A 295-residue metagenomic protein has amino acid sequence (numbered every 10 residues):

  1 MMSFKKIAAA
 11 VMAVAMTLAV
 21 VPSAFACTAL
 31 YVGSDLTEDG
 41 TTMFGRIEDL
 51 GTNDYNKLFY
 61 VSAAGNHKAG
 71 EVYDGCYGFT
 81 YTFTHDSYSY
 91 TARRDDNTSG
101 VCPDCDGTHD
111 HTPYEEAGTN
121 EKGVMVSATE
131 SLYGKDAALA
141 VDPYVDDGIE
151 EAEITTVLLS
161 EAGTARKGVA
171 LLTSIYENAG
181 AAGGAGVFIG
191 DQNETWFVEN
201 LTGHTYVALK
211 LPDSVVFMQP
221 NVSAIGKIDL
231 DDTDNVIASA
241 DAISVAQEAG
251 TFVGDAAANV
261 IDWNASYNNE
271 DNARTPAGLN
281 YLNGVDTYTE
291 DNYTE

Functional and structural regions predicted by a protein language model:
M1-V11: Bacterial N-terminal signal peptides that target proteins for export
K5-I7, L18, S160: Residues at the start of alpha-helices and the adjacent loop-to-helix junctions
M12, M16-V20: Hydrophobic core
V21-A26: Sec/Tat signal peptide C-region and signal peptidase I cleavage site
C27-E150, L171-E295: A contiguous strand-loop segment
T155-E161: Short, well-ordered beta-strand elements within core beta-sheets of diverse protein domains
